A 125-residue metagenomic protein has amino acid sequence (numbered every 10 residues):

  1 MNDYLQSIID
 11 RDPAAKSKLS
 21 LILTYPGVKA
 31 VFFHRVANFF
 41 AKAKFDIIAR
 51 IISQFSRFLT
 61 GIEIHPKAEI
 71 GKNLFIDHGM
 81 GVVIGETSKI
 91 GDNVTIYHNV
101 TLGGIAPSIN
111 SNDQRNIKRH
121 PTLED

Functional and structural regions predicted by a protein language model:
M1-T60: Terminal amphipathic alpha-helical/low-complexity segments used for targeting or macromolecular assembly
K42-D125: Flexible, glycine/small-residue-enriched loop-and-beta-strand segment within the central core of proteins
